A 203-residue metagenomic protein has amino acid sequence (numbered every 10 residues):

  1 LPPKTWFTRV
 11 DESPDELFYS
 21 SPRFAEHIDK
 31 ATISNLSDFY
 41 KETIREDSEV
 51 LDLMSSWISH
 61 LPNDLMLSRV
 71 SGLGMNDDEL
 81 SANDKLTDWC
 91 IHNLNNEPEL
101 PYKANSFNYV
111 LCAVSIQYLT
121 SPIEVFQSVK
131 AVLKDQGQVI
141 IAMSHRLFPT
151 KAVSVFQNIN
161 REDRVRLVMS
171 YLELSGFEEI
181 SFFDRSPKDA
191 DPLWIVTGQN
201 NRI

Functional and structural regions predicted by a protein language model:
L1-R45: Class I SAM-dependent methyltransferase Rossmann-like catalytic core, especially the SAM/SAH-binding loop
N35, I159-F182: Short alpha-helix
N35-D38, E42-P101: Class I SAM-dependent methyltransferase SAM/SAH-binding core
N108-I123: A short SAM/SAH-binding and catalytic strip from SAM-dependent methyltransferases
I123-Q138: A short glycine-rich, Lys/Arg-flanked "PGG" loop and its adjoining helix->strand segment in the class I
Q138-M169: Conserved class I S-adenosyl-L-methionine
S175-E178, R185-I203: Core SAM-dependent methyltransferase catalytic element
